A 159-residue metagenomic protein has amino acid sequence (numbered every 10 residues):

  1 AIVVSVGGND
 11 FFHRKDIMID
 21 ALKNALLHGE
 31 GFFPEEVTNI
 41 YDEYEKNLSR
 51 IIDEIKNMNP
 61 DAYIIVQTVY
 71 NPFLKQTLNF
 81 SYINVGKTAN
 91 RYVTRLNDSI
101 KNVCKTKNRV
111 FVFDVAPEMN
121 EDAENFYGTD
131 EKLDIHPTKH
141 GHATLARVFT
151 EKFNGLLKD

Functional and structural regions predicted by a protein language model:
A1-I2, N59-I65, T106-F111: Loop/turn elements at helix/coil->beta-strand transitions in domains of secreted/extracellular proteins
A1-N39, N71-F73: Oxyanion-hole/transition-state-stabilizing segment in secreted/luminal serine hydrolases and related acyltransferases
L26-E43, V85-T94, D134: A short acidic, glycine-rich active-site loop that binds or catalyzes chemistry on phosphate/adenosine moieties
I40-L48, P60: Conserved beta-alpha-beta core of the PfkB/ribokinase-like small-molecule kinase fold
L48-D53, N97: Generic structural signal for well-ordered alpha-helices, preferentially at hydrophobic/aromatic core positions
I51, D61-Y70: Basic- and aromatic-lined ligand-binding clefts that recognize polyanionic substrates
V69-D159: Catalytic His-Asp segment of secreted/periplasmic serine-dependent ester chemistry enzymes
